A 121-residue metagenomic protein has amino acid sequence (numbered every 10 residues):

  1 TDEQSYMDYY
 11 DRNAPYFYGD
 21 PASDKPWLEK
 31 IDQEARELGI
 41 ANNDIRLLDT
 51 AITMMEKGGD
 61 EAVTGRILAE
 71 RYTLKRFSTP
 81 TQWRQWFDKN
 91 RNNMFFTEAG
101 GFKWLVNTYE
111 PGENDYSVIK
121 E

Functional and structural regions predicted by a protein language model:
T1-E121: Extended repeat-based scaffolds of very large eukaryotic assembly and lipid-transport proteins
